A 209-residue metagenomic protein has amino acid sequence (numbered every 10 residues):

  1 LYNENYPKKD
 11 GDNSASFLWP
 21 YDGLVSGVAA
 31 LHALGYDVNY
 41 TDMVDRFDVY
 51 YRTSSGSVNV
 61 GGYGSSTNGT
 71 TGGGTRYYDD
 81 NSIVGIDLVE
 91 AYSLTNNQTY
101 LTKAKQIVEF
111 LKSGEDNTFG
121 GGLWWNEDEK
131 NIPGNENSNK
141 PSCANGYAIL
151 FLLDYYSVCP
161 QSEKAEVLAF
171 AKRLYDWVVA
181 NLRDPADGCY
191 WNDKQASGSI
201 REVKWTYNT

Functional and structural regions predicted by a protein language model:
L1-T209: Glycan-recognition and catalytic cores of secretory/periplasmic carbohydrate-active enzymes
